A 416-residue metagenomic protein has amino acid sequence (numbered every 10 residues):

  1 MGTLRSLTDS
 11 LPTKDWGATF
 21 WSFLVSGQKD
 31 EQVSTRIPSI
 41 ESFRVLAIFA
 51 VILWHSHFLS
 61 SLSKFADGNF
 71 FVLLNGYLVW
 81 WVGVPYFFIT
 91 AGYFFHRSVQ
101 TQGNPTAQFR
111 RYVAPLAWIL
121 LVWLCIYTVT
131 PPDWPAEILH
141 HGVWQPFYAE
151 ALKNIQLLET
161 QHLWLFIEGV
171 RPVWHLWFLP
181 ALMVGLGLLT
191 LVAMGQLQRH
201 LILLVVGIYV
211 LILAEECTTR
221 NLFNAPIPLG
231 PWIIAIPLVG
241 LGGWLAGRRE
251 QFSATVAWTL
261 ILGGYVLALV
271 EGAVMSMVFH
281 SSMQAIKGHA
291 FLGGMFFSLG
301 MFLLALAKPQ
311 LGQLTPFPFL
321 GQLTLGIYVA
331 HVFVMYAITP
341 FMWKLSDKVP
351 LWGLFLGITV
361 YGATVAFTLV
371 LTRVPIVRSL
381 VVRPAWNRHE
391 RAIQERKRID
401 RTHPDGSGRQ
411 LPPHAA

Functional and structural regions predicted by a protein language model:
G2-E31, P309-G321, V334-A416: C-terminal "closing" transmembrane helix and its immediate cytosolic amphipathic cap in multi-pass membrane proteins
L24, Q28, E250-P318, F333 (+1 more regions): Alpha-helical transmembrane segments and terminal signal-anchor/GPI-anchor hydrophobic tails, characterized by long
P38-S98, L116-L124: Functionally critical transmembrane alpha-helices in membrane proteins and complexes, commonly lining
L53-S56, L124-C125, V206-R220, L262-S276 (+1 more regions): Aromatic-anchored segments of alpha-helical transmembrane domains
V72-V84, L165-A181, C217-L238, E271-G300: Interfacial loop-to-helix transition and helix-capping segments at the boundaries of transmembrane helices
V79-Y86, S98-R171, G185, F319-A330: Transmembrane alpha-helical segments and their boundary/interface "anchor" motifs in multi-pass integral membrane
F95-Q102, L188-Q196, L241-Q251, L303-Q310 (+1 more regions): Structural signal for the C-terminal ends of transmembrane alpha-helices and the immediately following loop
V184-V210, W244-G263: Solvent-exposed interhelical
